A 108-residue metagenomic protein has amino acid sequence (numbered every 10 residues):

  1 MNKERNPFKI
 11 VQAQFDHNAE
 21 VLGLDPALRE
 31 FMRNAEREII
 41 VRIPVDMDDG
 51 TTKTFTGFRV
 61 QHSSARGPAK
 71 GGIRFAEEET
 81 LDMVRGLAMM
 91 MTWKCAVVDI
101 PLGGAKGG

Functional and structural regions predicted by a protein language model:
M1-G108: N-terminal ligand-binding/catalytic initiation module
